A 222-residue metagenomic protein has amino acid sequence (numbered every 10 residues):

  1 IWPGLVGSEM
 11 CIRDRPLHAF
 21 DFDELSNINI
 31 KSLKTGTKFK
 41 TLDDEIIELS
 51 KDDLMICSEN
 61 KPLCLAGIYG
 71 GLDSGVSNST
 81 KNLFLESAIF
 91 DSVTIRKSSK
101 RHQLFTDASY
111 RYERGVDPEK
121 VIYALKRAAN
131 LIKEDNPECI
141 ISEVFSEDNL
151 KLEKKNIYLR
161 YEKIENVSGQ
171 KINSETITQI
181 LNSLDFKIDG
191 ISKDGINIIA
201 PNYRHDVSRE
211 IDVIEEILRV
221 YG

Functional and structural regions predicted by a protein language model:
I1-G7: Positively charged, low-complexity/disordered segments
S8-E9, R13-Y221: RNA/tRNA-interacting regions in translation and RNA-turnover enzymes
